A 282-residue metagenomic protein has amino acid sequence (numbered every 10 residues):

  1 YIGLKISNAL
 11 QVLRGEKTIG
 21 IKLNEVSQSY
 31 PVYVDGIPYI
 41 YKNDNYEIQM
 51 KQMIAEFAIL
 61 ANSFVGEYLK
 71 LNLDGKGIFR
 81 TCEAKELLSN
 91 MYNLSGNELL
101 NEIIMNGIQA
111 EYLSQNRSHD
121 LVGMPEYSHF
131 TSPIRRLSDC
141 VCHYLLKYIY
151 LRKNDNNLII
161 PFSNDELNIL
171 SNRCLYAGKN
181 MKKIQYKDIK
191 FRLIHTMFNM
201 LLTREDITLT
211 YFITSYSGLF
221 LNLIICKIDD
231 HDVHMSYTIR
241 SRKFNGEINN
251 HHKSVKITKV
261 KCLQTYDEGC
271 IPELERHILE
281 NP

Functional and structural regions predicted by a protein language model:
Y1-F244, H251-T258, L263: Electropositive polyanion-binding surfaces
K259-P282: Internal insertion modules embedded within essential enzymes
